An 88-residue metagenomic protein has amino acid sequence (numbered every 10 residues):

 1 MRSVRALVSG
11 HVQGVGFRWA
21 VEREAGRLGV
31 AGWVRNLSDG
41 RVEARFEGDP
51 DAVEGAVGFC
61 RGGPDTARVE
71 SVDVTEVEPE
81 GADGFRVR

Functional and structural regions predicted by a protein language model:
M1-R88: Intrinsically disordered, low-complexity, mixed-charge
